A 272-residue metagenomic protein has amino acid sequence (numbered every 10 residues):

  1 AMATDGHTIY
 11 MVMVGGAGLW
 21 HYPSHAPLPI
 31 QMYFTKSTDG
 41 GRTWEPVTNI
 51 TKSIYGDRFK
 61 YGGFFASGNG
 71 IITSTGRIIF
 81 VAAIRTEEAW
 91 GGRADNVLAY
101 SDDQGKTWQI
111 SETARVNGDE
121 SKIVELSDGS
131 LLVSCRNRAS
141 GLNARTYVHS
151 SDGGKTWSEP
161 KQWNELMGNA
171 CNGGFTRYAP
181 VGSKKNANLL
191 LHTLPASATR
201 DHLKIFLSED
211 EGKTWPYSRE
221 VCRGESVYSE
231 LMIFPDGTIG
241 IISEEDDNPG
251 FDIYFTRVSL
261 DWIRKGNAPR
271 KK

Functional and structural regions predicted by a protein language model:
A1-K272: Asp-box/BNR beta-propeller blade signature and adjacent active/binding-site loops in extracellular glycan-interacting
